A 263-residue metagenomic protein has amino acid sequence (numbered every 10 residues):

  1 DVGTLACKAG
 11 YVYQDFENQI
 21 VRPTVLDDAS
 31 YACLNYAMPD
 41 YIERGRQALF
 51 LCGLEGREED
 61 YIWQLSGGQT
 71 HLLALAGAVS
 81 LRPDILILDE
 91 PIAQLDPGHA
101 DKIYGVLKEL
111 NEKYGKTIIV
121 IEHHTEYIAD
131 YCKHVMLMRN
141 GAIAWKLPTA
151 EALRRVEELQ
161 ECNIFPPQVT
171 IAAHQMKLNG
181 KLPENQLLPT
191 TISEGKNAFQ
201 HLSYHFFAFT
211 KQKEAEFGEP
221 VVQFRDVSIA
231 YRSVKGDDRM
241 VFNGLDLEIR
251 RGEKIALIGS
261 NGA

Functional and structural regions predicted by a protein language model:
D40-R57: Conserved ABC ATPase "signature" region
Y61-L65, Q69: Conserved ABC ATPase signature
L75: Hydrophobic anchor residue at the start of the ABC signature
R82: Conserved catalytic motifs of ABC-family nucleotide-binding domains
L86-D89: Catalytic Walker B motif of ABC-type/P-loop ATPase nucleotide-binding domains
E122-H123: H-loop/switch region of ABC-family ATPase nucleotide-binding domains
A142-H174: Conserved beta-strand-loop-alpha-helix hinge in the C-terminal portion of ABC ATPase nucleotide-binding domains
